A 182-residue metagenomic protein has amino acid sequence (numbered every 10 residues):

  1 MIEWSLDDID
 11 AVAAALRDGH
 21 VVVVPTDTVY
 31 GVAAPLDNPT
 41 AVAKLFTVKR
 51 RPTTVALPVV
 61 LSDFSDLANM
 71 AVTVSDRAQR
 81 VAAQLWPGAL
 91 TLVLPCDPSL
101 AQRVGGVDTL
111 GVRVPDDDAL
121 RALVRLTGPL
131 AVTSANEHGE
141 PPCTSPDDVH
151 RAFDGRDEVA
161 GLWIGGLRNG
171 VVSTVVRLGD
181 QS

Functional and structural regions predicted by a protein language model:
M1-S182: Active-site-adjacent structural elements in enzyme catalytic cores
